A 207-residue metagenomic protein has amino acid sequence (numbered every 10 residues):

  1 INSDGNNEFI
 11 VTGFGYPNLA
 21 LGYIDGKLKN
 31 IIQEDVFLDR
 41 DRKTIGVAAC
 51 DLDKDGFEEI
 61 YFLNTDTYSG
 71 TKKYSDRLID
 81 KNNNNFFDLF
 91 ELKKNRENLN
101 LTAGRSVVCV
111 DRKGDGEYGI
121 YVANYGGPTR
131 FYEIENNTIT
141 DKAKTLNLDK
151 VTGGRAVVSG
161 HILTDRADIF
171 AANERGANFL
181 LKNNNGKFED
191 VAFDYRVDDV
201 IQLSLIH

Functional and structural regions predicted by a protein language model:
I1-H207: Acidic, glycine/proline-rich Ca2+-coordinating loop motifs
